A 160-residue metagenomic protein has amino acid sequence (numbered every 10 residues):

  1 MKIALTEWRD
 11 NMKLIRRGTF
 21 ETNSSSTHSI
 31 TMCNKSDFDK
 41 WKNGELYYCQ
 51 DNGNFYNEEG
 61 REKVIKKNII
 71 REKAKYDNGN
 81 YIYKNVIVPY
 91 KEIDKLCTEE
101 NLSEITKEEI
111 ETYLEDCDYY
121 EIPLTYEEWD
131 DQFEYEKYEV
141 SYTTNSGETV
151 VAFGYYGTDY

Functional and structural regions predicted by a protein language model:
L5, M12-K13, N57, K67-I69: General helical secondary-structure elements
L5-E7, M12-F38, G157-D159: Short, extreme N-terminal segment that most often corresponds to the first beta-strand
W41-G60: Charged, amphipathic alpha-helical linkers/stalks
E58-Y160: Low-complexity intrinsically disordered segments
